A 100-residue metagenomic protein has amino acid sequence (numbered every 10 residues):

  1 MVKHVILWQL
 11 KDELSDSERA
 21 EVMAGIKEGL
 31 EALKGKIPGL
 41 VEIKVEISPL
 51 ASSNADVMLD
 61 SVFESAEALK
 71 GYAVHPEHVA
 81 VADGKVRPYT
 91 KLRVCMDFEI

Functional and structural regions predicted by a protein language model:
M1-D56, E64-V74, D97-I100: Short S/T/G/P-rich N-terminal loop/turn motif that feeds into the first structured element of a domain
A66-V94: C-terminal structural segments of small proteins and small subunits
